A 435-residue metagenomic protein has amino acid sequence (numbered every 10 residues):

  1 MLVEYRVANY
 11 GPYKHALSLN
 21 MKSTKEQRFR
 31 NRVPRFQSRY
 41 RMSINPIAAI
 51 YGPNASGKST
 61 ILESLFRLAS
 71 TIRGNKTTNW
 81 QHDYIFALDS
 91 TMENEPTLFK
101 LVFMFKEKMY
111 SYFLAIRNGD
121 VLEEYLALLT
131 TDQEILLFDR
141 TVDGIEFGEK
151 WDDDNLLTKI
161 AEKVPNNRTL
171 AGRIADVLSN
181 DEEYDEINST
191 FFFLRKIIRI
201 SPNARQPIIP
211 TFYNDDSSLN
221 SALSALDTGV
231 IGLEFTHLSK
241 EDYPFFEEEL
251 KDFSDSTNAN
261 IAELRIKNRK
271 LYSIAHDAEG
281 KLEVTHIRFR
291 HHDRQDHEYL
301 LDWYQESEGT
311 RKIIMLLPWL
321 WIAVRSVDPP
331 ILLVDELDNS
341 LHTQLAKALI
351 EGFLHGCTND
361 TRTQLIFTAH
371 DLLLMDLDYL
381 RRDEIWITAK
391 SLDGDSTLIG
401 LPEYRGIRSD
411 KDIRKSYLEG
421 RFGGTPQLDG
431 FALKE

Functional and structural regions predicted by a protein language model:
M1, N94-L98, R117-L122, G280-H286 (+1 more regions): A short, compositionally biased
M1-Y40, P46-A69, R288-P426: Switch/communication elements of ASCE P-loop NTPase nucleotide-binding domains
Y5, F99-L101, V121-L128, T285-D293 (+1 more regions): Short polybasic amphipathic segments
A8, A204-Q305, Y417, L428-E435: Extended helical coiled-coil dimerization/tether regions that scaffold and oligomerize large DNA-maintenance assemblies
P12, F105-M109, T131, R294-D296: Glycine-centered tight beta-turn/hairpin loop motif at sheet-sheet or coil-to-beta transitions
P34-A49, P53, L62-V121: Conserved P-loop NTP-binding catalytic core
Q81-I85, R269-L271, F367-D371: Short Pro/Gly-enriched beta-strand edge/turn motifs at strand-loop
S111-T257: Electropositive, glycine-dotted interaction segments that contact anionic polymers or phosphate-rich ligands
